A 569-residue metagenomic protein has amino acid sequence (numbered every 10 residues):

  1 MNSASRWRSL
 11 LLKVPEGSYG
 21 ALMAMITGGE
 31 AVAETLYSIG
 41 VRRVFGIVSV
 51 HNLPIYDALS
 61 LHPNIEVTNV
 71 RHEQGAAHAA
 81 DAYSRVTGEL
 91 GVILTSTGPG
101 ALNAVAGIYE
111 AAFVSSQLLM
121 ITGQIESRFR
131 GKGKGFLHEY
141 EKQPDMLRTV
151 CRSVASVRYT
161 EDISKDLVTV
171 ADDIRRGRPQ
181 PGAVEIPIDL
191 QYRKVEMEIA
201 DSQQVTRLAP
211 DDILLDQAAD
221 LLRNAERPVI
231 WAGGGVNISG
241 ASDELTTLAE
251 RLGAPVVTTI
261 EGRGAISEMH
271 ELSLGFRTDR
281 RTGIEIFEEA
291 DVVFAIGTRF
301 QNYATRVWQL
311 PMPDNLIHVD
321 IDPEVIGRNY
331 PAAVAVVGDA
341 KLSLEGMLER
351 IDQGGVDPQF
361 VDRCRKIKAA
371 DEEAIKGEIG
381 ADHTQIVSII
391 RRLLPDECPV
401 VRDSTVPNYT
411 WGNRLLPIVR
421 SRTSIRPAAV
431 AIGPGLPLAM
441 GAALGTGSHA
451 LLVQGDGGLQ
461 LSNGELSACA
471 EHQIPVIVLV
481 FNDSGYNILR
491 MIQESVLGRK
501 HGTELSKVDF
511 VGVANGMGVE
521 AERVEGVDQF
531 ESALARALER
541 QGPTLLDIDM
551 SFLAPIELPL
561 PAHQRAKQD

Functional and structural regions predicted by a protein language model:
S3-S9, A381: Low-acidity, Ser/Thr- and Arg-rich intrinsically disordered low-complexity segments
L11-L22: Short, Lys/Arg-enriched N-terminal segments with co-localized hydrophobic residues within the first ~10-30 amino acids
G20-D352, I389, L393-D396, P475-V478 (+1 more regions): N-terminal alpha/beta PP-like core and its mobile active-site loop of ThDP/TPP-dependent enzymes
G29-A33, Y37-I39, I47-V50, I55-S60 (+1 more regions): Active-site diphosphate/adenylate-binding microenvironment
I47, I121, E185-P187, W231-G233 (+11 more regions): Generic beta-strand/beta-sheet core signal
G133-H138, I284, I326-N329, A335-V337 (+2 more regions): Thiamine diphosphate
E161, M197, D220, M312-P313 (+3 more regions): Phosphate/pyrophosphate-binding active-site segments
